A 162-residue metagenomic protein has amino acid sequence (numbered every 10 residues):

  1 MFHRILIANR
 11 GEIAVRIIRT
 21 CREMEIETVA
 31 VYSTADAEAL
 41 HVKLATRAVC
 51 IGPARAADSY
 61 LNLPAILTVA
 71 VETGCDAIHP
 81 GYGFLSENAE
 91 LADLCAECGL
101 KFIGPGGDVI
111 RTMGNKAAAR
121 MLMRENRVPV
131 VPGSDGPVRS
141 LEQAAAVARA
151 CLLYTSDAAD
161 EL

Functional and structural regions predicted by a protein language model:
M1-V128, V138-A146: ATP-binding N-terminal substructure of ATP-dependent carboxylate-amine bond-forming enzymes
E125-G133, A150, S156: Conserved ATP-binding module of the ATP-grasp superfamily
Y154-L162: Single conserved hydrophobic/aromatic residue that forms the stacking wall/gate of nucleotide- or nucleobase-binding
